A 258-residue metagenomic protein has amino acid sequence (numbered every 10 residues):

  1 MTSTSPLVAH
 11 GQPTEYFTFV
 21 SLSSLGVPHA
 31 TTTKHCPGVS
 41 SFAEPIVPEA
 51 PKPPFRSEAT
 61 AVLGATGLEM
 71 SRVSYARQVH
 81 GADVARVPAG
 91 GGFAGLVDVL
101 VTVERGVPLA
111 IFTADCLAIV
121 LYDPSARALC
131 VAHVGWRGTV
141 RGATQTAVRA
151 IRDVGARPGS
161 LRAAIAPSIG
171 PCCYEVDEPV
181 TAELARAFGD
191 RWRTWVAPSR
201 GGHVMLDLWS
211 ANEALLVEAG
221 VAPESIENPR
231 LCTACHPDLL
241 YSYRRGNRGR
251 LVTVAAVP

Functional and structural regions predicted by a protein language model:
M1-P258: Active-site microenvironment for binding and transforming phosphate-containing groups
